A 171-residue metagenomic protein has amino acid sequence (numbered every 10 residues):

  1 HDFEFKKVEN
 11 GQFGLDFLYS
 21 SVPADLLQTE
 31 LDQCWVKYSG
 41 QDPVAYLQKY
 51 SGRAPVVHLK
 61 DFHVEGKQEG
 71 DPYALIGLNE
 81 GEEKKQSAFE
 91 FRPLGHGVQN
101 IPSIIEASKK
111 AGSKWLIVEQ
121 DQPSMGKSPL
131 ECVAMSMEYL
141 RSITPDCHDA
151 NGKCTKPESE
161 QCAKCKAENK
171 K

Functional and structural regions predicted by a protein language model:
H1-F3: Active-site segments of SGNH/GDSL-like serine hydrolases that catalyze O-acetyl group transfer/hydrolysis on lipids
V8-K171: Histidine-acidic metal/acid-base catalytic patches
